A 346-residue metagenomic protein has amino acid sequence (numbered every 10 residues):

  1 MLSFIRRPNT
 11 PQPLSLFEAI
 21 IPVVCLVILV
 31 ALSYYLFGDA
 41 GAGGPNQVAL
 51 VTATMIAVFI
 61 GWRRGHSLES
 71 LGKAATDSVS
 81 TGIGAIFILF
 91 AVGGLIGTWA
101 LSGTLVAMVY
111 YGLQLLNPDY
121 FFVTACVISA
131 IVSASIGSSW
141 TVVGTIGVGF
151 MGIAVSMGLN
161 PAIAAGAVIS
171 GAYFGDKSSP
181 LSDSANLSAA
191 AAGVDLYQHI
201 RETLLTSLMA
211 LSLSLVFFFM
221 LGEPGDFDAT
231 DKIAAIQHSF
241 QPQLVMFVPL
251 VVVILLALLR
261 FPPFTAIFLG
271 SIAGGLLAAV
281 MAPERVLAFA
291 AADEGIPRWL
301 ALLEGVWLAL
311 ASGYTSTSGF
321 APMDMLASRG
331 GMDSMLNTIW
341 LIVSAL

Functional and structural regions predicted by a protein language model:
M1-Q12: Short, Lys/Arg-rich, polar N-terminal cytosolic tail immediately upstream of the first transmembrane signal-anchor
P11-S15, L36-A49, T76-S80, G112-N117 (+4 more regions): Interfacial loop-to-helix junctions that mark the boundaries of transmembrane helices in multi-pass membrane
F17-G41, P45-E69, F90-G103, M220-P224 (+3 more regions): Structural signal for alpha-helical transmembrane segments and their membrane-water exit/capping regions in multi-pass
I20-I21, Q47, V51, I86 (+5 more regions): Hydrophobic alpha-helical transmembrane segments
V27, A31, V58, V127-I131 (+4 more regions): Alpha-helical transmembrane segments of multipass membrane proteins
G65-V155, E304-L346: Membrane-embedded alpha-helical segments and adjacent helix-loop junctions characteristic of multi-pass solute
L115-M209: Hydrophobic transmembrane alpha-helices that form the pore/transport pathway of multi-pass ion and small-solute
S212, D226-R260, F268: Core mid-bundle transmembrane helix pairs that form the ion/substrate translocation pathway in diverse multi-pass
